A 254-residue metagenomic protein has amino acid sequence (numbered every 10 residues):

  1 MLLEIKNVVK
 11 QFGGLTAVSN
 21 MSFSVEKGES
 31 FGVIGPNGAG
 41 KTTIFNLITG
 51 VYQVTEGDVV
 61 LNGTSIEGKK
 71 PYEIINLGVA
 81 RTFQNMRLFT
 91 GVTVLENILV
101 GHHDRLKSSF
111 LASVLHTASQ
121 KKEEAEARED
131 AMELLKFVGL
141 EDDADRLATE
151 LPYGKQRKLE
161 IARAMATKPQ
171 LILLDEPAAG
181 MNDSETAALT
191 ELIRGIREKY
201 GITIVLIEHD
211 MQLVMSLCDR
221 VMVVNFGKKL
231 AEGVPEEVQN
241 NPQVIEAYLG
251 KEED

Functional and structural regions predicted by a protein language model:
L2-D254: Glycine-rich phosphate-binding loops of nucleotide-dependent enzymes
